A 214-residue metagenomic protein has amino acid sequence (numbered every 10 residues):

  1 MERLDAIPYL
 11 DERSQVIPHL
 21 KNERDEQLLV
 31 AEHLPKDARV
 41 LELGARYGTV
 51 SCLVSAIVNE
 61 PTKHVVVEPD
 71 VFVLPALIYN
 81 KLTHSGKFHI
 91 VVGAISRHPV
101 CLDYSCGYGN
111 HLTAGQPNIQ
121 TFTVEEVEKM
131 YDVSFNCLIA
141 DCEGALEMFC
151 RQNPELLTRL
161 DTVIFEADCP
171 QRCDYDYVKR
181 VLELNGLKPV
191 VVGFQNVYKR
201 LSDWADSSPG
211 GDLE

Functional and structural regions predicted by a protein language model:
M1-E214: Phosphate/nucleotide-binding beta-alpha loop and adjacent structural elements of enzyme active sites
